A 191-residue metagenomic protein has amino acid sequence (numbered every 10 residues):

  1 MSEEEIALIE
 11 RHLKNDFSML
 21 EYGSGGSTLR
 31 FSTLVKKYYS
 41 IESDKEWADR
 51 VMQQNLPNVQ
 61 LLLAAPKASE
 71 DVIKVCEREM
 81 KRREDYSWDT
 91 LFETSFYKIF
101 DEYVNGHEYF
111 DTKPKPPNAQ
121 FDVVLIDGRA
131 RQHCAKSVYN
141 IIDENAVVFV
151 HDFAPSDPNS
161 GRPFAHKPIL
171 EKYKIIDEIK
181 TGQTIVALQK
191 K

Functional and structural regions predicted by a protein language model:
M1-S2, E21, E93-F96, Y103 (+1 more regions): A conditional alpha-helix N-cap/helix-loop micro-motif detector
E3-I73: SAM cofactor-binding core of SAM-dependent methyltransferases, primarily the Rossmann-like beta-alpha-beta module
E4-L8, S24-S27, D101-P114, H133-S137 (+2 more regions): A generic local structural motif
L13, R30-K37, K45-M52, P57 (+2 more regions): N-terminal targeting/anchoring "stem" of glycan-biosynthesis enzymes
I41-D44, L61-L63, R83-D85, A146-V150: Short, surface-exposed linear patches
V51-P117: S-adenosyl-L-methionine
K113-N118, V123-K191: C-terminal substrate-binding/active-site "lid" region of AdoMet-derived donor-dependent transferases
